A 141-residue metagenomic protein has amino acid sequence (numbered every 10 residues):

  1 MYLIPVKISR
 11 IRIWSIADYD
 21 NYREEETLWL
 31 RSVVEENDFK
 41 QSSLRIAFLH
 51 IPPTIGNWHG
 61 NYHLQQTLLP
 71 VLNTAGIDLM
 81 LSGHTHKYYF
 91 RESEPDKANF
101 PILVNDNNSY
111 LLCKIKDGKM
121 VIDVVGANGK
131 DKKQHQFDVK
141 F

Functional and structural regions predicted by a protein language model:
Y2-P5, R12-A98, D131, Q136-D138: His/acidic metal-ligating clusters that form di-metal
Y88-F141: Binuclear metal-dependent phosphoesterase catalytic core
